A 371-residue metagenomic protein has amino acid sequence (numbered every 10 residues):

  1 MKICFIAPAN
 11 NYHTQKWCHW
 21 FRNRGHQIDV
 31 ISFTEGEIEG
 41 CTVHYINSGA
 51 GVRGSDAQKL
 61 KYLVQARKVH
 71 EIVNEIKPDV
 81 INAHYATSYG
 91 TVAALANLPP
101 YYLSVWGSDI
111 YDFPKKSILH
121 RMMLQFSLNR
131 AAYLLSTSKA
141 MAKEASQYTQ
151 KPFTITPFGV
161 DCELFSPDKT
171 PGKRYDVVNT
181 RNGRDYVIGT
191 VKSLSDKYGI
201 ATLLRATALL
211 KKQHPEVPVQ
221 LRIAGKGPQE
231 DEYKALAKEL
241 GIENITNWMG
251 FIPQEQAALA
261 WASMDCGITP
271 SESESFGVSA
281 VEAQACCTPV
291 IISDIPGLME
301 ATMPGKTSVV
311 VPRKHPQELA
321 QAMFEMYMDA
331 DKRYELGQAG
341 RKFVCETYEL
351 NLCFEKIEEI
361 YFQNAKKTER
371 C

Functional and structural regions predicted by a protein language model:
M1-T42: N-terminal subdomain of nucleotide-sugar transferases
C4, R181-T207, R222: Conserved donor-binding/catalytic core segment of Leloir-type glycosyltransferases
V73, L128, F251-I252, L259-M264: Short alpha-helical donor nucleotide-sugar binding micro-motif in glycosyltransferases
L103, L124-P171, D176: Donor nucleotide-sugar binding/catalytic pocket of nucleotide-sugar-dependent glycosyltransferases
K234-I252: Nucleotide-activated donor-binding/catalytic signature segment of Leloir-type glycosyltransferases, i.e., the conserved
E272: Aromatic "clamp/platform" in nucleotide-sugar-dependent glycosyltransferases that forms part of the donor/acceptor
P289-I292: Short hydrophobic beta-strand element within catalytic cores of glycosyltransferases and related nucleotide-activated
P304-G305, V309-P316, E325-A330: Conserved acidic donor-binding segment of nucleotide-sugar-dependent glycosyltransferases
